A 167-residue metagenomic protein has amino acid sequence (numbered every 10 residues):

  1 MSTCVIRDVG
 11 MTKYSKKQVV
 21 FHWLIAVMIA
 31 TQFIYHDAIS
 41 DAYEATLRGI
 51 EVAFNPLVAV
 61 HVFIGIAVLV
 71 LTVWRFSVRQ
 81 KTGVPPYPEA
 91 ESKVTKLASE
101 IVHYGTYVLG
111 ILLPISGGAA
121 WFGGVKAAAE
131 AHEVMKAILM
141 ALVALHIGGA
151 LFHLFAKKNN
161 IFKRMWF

Functional and structural regions predicted by a protein language model:
S2-F167: Membrane-embedded alpha-helical bundles that constitute the cytochrome b-like, heme-associated redox core of multi-pass
